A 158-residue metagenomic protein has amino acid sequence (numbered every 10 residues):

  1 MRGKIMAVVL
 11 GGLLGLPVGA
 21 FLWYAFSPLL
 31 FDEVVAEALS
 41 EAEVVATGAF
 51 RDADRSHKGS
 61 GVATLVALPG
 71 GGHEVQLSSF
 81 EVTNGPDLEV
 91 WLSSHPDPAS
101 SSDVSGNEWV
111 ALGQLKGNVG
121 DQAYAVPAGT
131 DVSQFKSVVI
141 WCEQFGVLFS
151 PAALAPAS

Functional and structural regions predicted by a protein language model:
I5-W23: Hydrophobic membrane-insertion alpha-helices, especially the h-region of bacterial N-terminal signal peptides
W23-G70, V104-N107: Transition segment at domain starts
A36, L154-S158: Extracytoplasmic/periplasmic copper-protein system
S60-A63, H73-S78, Q122, V126: N-terminal post-signal-peptidase region of extra-cytosolic proteins
L68, S78-F80, S93-P96, G117 (+2 more regions): Solvent-exposed coil/turn segments that connect beta secondary-structure elements in extracytoplasmic/periplasmic
E89-W91: Beta-strand signatures of extracellular beta-sandwich domains
A99-P127: An anionic, turn-rich surface loop/hairpin at beta-sheet edges that serves as a generic interaction/coordination patch
P127-S150: Short, exposed beta-strand-loop hairpins at the edges of beta-sheets in extracellular/periplasmic proteins
